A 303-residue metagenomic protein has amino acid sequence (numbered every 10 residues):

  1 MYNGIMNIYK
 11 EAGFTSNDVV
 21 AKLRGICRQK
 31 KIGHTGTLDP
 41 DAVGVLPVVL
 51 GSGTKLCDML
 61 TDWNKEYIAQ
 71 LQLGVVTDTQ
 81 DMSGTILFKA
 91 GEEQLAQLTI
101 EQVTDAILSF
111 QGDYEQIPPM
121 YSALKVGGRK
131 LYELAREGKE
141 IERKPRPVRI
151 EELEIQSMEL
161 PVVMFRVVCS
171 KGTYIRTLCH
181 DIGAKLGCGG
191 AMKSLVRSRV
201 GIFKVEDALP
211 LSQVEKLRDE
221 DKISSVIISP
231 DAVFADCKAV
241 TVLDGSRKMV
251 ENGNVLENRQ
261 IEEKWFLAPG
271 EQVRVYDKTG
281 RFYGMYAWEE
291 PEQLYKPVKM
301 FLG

Functional and structural regions predicted by a protein language model:
M1-E11, T15-H34, L38, A42-V45 (+3 more regions): Accessory RNA 3′-end/elbow-binding domains used by RNA modification enzymes
M1-S170, D181-D207: Catalytic cores of RNA-modifying enzymes
